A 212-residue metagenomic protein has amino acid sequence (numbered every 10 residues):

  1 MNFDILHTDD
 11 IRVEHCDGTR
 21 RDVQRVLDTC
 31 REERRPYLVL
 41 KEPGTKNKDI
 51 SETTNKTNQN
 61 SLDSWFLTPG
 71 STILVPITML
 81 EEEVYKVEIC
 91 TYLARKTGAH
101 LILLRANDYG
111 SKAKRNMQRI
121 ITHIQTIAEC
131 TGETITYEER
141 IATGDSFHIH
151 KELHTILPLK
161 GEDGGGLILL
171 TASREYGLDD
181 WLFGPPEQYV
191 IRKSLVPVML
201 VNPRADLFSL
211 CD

Functional and structural regions predicted by a protein language model:
M1-V13, T68-E139, G164-G165, V198-V201 (+1 more regions): Small/aliphatic-rich secondary-structure junction motif
N2-P69, L157-D212: Gly/Ser-rich helix-loop-strand patches that form or flank binding pockets for ribonucleotide-derived cofactors
H15-G18, M79, E139-D145, Y176: Short, flexible loop segments at the rims of nucleotide/cofactor-binding pockets, characterized by
T19, E83, S146-H150, D180: A conditional alpha-helix N-cap/helix-loop micro-motif detector
R20-Q24, M117-T122, H150-H154, F183: Well-ordered, non-membrane alpha-helical segments in soluble/globular domains
K46-N47, Y109-A113, G144-S146, Y176-G177: Short, small-residue-enriched loops and turns at beta-alpha junctions that line or gate enzyme active sites
I50, K86, K112-N116, K151-E152 (+2 more regions): Short, well-ordered secondary-structure micro-motifs
I124-Q125, G144-G161: A short, acidic, amphipathic alpha-helical segment used as a generic capping/interface helix at domain edges
